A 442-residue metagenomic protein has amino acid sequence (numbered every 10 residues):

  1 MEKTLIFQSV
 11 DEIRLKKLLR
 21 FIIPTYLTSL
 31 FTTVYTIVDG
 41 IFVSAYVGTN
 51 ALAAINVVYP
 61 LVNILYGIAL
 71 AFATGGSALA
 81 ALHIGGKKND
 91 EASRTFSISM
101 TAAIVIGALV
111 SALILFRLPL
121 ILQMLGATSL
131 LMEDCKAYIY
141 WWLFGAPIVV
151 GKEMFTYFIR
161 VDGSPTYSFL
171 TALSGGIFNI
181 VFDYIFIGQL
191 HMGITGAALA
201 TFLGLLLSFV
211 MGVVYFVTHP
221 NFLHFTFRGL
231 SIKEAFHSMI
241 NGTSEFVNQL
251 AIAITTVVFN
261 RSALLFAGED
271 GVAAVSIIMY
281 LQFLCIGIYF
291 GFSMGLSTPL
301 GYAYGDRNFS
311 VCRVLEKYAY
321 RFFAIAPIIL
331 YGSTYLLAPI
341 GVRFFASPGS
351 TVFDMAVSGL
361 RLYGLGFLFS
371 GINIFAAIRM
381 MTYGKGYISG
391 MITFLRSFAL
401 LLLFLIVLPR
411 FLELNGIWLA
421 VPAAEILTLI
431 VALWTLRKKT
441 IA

Functional and structural regions predicted by a protein language model:
M1-I22, A80-P147, Q189-T243, L300-G366 (+1 more regions): Short alpha-helical transmembrane segments in multi-pass integral membrane proteins
S9-V47, P60-G75, L79, I104-S111 (+4 more regions): N-terminal transmembrane alpha-helices
R20-D39, W141, G175, G204-S208 (+3 more regions): Transmembrane helical elements of multi-pass membrane transporters/channels
V34-A53, L122-S129, I185-M192, A253-L284 (+3 more regions): Helix-terminus/linker motif at the lipid-water interface of multi-pass membrane proteins
V43-N63, S129-D134, I194-T195, E234-N241 (+5 more regions): Interfacial/gating helices of multi-pass transporter permease domains
L52-A112, V149-S168, A274-A338, S370-S389: Small-residue-rich hydrophobic transmembrane alpha-helices
I64-G67, N179-D183, S208-V213, F283-G287 (+3 more regions): Hydrophobic transmembrane alpha-helices of multi-pass small-molecule transporters
A73, W142-R160, S168-G176, A197-V210 (+4 more regions): Short runs within selected transmembrane alpha-helices of multi-pass transporters and secretion channels
